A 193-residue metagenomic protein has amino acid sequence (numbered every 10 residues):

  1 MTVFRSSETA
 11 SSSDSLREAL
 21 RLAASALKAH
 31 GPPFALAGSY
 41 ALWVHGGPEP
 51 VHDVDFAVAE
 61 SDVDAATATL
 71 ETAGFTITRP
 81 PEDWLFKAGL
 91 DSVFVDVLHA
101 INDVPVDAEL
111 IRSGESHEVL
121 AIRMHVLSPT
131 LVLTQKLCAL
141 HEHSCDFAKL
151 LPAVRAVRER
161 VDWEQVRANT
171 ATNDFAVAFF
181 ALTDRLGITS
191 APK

Functional and structural regions predicted by a protein language model:
M1-K193: Compositionally biased terminal segments of proteins
